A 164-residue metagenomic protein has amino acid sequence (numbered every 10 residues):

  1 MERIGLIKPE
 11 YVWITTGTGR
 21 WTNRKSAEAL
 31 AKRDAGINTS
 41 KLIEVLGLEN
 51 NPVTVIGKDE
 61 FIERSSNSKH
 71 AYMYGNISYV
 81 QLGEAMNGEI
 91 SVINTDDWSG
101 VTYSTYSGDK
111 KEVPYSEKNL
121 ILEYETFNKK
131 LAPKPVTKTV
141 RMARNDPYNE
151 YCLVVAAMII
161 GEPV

Functional and structural regions predicted by a protein language model:
M1-V164: Helix-coil modules at protein/domain termini and other flexible surface or pore-lining loops, especially C-terminal
